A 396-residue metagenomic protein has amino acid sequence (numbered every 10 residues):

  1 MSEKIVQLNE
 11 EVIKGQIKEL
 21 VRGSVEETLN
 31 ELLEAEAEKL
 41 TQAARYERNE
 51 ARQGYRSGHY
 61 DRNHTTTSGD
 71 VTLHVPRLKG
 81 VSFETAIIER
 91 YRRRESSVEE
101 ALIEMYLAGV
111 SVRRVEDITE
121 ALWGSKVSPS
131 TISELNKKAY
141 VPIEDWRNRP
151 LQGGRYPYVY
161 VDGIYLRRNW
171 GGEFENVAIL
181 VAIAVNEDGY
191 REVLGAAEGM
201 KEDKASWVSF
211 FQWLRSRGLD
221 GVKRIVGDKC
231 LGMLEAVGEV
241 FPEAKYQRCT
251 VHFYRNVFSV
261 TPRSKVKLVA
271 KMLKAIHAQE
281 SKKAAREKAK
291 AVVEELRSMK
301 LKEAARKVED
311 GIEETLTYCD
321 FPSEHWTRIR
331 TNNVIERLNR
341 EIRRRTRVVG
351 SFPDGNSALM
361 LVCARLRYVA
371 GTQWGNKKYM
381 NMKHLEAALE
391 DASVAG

Functional and structural regions predicted by a protein language model:
M1-V81, T85-E89, R167: Short, conserved DNA-binding cores of transcription-related domains
S2-K4, A35-E38, Q42-A43, L107 (+1 more regions): Acidic/histidine-rich catalytic cores and adjacent linkers of DNA breakage/strand-transfer/modification proteins
H74-K79, I87-R92, S125-K126, T131-V226 (+5 more regions): RNase H-like nuclease fold core
E84, V257-A291: Metal-dependent DNA phosphodiester-chemistry modules and their immediately adjacent helices/loops in DNA-processing
S97-G109: Short, amphipathic alpha-helical "recognition" segments used to contact nucleic acids or chromatin
R113-G124: DNA-recognition alpha helix
R224-L231, A236-M272: Conserved beta-strand -> loop -> alpha-helix junction used to position metal-binding or nucleic-acid-contacting
